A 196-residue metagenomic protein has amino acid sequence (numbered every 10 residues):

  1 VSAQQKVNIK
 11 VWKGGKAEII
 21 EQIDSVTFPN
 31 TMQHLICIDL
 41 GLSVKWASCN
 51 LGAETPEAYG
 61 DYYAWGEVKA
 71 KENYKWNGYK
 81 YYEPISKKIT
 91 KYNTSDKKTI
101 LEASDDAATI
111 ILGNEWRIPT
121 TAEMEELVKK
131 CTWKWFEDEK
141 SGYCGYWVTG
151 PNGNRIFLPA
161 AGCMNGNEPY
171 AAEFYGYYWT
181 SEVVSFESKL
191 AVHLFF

Functional and structural regions predicted by a protein language model:
V1-K6: Bacterial Sec-dependent N-terminal signal peptides
V7-W12: A short beta-strand micro-motif
K13-G14, N152: Acidic/polar residues in short coil/turn loops that connect beta-strands within repeat-based beta-sheet scaffolds
K16-F28: Structured surface patches comprising rigid loops and adjacent beta-strands/short helices at the edges of well-ordered
T27-L35: Short domain-boundary/entry signatures in modular proteins, especially in secreted/extracellular architectures
Q33, D39-F196: C-terminal, surface-exposed recognition/capping segments
